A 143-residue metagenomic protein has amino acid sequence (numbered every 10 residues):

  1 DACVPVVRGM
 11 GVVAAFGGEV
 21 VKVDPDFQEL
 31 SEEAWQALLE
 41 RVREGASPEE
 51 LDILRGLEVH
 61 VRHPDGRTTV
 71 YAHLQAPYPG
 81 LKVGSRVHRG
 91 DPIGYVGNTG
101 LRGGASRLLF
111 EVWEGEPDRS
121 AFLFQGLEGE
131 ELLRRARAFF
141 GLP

Functional and structural regions predicted by a protein language model:
D1-G17, V23, Q125-P143: Polar/charged, compositionally biased leader and regulatory segments
A2, P64, Y71, R86 (+1 more regions): Homeobox/homeodomain signature
V7-G9, A14-A76, G80, S106-E111: Zn2+-dependent peptidoglycan hydrolase active-site motif and core
L38-L51, P79-N98, G104-P143: Acidic, glycine-rich catalytic/binding loops that coordinate metals and/or anionic ligands
